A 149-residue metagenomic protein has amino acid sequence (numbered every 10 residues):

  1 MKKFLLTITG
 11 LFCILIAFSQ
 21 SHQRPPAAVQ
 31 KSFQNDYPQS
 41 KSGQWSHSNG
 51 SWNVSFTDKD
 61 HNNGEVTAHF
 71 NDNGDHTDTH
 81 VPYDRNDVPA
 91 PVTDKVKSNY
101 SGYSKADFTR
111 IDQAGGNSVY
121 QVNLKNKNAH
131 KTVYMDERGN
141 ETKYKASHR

Functional and structural regions predicted by a protein language model:
M1-R24, F33: Bacterial Sec-dependent N-terminal signal peptides
Q20-R149: Interaction-mediating elements
